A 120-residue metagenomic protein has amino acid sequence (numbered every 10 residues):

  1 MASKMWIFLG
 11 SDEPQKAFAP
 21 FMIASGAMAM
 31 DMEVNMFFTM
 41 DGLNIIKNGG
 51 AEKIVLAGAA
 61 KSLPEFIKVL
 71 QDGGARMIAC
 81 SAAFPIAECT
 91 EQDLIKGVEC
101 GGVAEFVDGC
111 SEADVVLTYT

Functional and structural regions predicted by a protein language model:
M5-F18, G50: Short, glycine-rich nucleotide/cofactor-binding loops
G10-D12, T39-D41, A82: Cofactor-binding loop segments of dinucleotide-utilizing enzymes, especially the Rossmann-like FAD- and NAD(P)+-binding
F18-M36: Histidine-anchored nucleotide/phosphate-binding helix
M28, Q71, S111: Anion (oxyanion) recognition and catalysis
E33-T39, M77-S81: Short internal beta-strands
G42-A57: N-terminal beta-loop-helix "entrance" segment that forms/cooperates in small-molecule cofactor or anionic ligand
K53-A79: A glycine-rich helix N-cap at a beta->alpha junction
I86-T118: C-terminal structural segments of small proteins and small subunits
